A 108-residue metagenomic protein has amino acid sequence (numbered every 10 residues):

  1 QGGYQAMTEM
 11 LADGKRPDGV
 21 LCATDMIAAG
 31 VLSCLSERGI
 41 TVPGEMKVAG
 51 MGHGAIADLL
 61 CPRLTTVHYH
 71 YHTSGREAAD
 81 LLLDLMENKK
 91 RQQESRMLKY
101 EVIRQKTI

Functional and structural regions predicted by a protein language model:
T8, A12-I108: Flexible loop/turn connectors
